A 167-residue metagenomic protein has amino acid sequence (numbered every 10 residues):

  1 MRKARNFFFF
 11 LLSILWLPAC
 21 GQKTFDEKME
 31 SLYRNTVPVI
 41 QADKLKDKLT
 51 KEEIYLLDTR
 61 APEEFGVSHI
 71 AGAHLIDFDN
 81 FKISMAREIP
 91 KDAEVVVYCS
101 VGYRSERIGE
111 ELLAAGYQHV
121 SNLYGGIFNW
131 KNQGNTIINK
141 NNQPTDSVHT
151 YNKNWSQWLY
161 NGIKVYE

Functional and structural regions predicted by a protein language model:
M1-F8: Bacterial N-terminal signal peptides that target proteins for export
R2, C20-D43, T50, G66-A93 (+1 more regions): Rhodanese-like catalytic fold shared by cysteine-dependent sulfurtransferases and DSP/PTP-type phosphatases
F8-P18: Bacterial N-terminal signal peptides
L45, E53-R60, A73: Short hydrophobic beta-strand that contains or immediately precedes a catalytic carboxylate
Y55, E94-V96: Structural motif
D58, Y98, L123: Active-site-adjacent beta-strand anchor residues
S100-R104: Gly/Ser/Thr-rich loops at beta-strand to alpha-helix junctions that form or flank small-molecule/cofactor-binding
